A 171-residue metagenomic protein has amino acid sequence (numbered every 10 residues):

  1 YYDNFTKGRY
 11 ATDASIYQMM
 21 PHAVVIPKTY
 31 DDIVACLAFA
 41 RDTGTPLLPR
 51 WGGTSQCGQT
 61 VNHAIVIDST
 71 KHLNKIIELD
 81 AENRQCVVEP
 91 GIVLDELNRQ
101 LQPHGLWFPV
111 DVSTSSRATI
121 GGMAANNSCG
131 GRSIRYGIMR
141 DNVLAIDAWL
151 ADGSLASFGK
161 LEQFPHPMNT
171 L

Functional and structural regions predicted by a protein language model:
Y1-D42, T54-R84, S113, Y136: N-terminal flexible segment immediately upstream of the FAD-binding catalytic core in FAD-dependent oxidoreductases
R41-T43, R50-G52, A118, N142: Short, basic and Ser/Thr-rich N-terminal targeting/leader segments
T45-P46, W107: Residue-level detector of anion-binding/catalytic polar loops
L47-P49, Q56, L97: Extended, hydrophobic alpha-helical segments in both membrane/secreted and soluble proteins
K75-L79, C86-L171: FAD-binding subdomain of flavoenzyme oxidoreductases
